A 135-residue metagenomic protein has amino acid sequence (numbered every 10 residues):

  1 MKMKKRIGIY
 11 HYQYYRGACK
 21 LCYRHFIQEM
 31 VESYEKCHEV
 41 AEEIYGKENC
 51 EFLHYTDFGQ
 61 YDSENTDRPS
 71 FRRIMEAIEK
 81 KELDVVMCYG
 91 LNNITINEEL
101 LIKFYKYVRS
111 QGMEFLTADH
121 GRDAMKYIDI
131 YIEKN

Functional and structural regions predicted by a protein language model:
M1-N135: Short, structured surface patches at the beginning of a domain
